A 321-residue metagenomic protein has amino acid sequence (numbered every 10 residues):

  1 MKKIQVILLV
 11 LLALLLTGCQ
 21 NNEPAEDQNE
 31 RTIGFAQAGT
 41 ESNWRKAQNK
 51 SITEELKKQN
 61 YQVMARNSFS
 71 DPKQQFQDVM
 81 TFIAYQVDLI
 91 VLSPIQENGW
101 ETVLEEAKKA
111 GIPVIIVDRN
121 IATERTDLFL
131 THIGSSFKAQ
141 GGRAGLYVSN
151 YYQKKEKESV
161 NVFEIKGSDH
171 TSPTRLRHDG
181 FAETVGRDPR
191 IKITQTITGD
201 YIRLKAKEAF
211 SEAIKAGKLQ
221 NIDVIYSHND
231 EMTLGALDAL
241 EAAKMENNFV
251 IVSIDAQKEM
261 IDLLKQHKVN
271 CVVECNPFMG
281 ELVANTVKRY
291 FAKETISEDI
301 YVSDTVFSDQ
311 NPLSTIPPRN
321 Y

Functional and structural regions predicted by a protein language model:
M1-T32, E105-A110, Y321: Short, low-complexity disordered leader/linker segments with a strong preference for bacterial N-terminal type II
C19, R31, I165-D169, P173 (+2 more regions): Hinge/cleft segment of the Venus flytrap/periplasmic-binding protein
T32-S51, E55-L56, V63-Q77, T81 (+5 more regions): Extracytoplasmic "Venus flytrap"
W44-Q59, Q140-G145, S172-I191, A209 (+1 more regions): Short, solvent-exposed amphipathic alpha-helices that sit in or adjacent to ligand/effector-binding or catalytic
L56-S68, N161-E164, V185-R203: Short beta-strand elements in bilobed, periplasmic/extracellular small-molecule ligand-binding domains
Q75, H132-S159, A206, A256-M260 (+1 more regions): Hydrophobic alpha-helical segments within soluble ligand-binding/sensing domains
L92-K109, F181, G199-D262: Hydrophobic alpha-helical
T102-A139, N161, Q257-K265: Flexible loop/hinge segments that line or gate small-molecule binding clefts
